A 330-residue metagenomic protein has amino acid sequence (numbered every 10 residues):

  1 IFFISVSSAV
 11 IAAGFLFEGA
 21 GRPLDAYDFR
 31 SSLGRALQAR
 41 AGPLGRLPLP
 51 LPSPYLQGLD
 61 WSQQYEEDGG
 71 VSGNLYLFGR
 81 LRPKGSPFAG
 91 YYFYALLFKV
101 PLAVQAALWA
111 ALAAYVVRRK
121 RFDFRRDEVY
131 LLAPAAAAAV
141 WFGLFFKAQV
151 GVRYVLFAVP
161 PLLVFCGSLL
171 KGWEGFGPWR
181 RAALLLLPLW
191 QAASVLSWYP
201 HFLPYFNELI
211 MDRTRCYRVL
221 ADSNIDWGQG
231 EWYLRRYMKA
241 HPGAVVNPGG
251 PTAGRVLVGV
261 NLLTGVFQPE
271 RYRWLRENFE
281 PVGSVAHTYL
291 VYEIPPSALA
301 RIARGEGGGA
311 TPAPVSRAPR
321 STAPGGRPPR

Functional and structural regions predicted by a protein language model:
I1-S5, A9, R121, L131-A136 (+2 more regions): Signature aromatic-anchored transmembrane alpha helix within multi-pass, membrane-resident enzymes that catalyze glycan
V10, A110-A114, R118, A137-W141 (+1 more regions): Hydrophobic transmembrane alpha-helices
A12-P83: Aromatic-rich transmembrane-lumenal/periplasmic boundary elements in polytopic membrane proteins
A39-R40, L44, S72-L81, N207-R330: C-terminal luminal/periplasmic domains and tails of membrane-associated envelope-modifying transferases
F78-Y91, L96-K99, F124-L132, G143-A158: Membrane-interface catalytic loops of GT-C/OST-like multi-pass glycosylation enzymes that act
Y92-W109, A148-G172, Y292: Hydrophobic/aromatic-rich transmembrane helices and adjacent perimembrane loops
V100-F124, L185: Hydrophobic, aromatic-rich transmembrane alpha-helices and their immediate juxtamembrane boundary segments
L144-F145, L169, A183-N224: Transmembrane alpha-helical segments
